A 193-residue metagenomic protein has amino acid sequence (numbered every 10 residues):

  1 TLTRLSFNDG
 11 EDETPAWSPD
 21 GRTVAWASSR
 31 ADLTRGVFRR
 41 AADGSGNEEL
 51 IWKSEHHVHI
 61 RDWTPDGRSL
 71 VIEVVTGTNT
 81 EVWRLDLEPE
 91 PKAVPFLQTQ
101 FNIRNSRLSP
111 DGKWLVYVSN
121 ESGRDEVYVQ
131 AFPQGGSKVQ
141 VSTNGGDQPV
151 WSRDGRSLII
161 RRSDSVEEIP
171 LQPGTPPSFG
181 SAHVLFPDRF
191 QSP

Functional and structural regions predicted by a protein language model:
T1, R124-Q130, G136: Surface-exposed extracellular loop regions of Gram-negative outer-membrane beta-barrel proteins
T1-R4, S45-E49, E90-P95, G136-V139 (+1 more regions): Predominantly a core beta-strand signature of beta-propeller blades across repeat-based propeller domains
T1-T3, G123, R189-P193: Short, intrinsically disordered, charge-balanced linker/junction segments flanking boundaries in proteins
D9-S29, E49, K53-E73, F96 (+3 more regions): Conserved beta-propeller blade repeats
D32-F38, T78-R84, G123-V129, S163-P170: Structural motif
A42, L87-E88, A131-Q134, I169-P177: Short loop/turn segments immediately following beta-strands, especially the blade-tip and inter-blade linker loops
S69-E88: Membrane-embedded beta-barrel scaffold of Gram-negative outer-membrane proteins
D154-P193: C-terminal structured "cap/appendage" subdomains that terminate the fold
